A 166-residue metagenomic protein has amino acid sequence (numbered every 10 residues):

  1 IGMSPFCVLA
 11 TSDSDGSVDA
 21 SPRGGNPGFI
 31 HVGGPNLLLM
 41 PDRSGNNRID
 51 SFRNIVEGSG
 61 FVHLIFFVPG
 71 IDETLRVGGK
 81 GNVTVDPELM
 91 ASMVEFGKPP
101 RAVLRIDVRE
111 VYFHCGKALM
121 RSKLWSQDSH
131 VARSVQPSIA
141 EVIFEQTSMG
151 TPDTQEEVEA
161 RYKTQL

Functional and structural regions predicted by a protein language model:
I1-L166: Binding-site signature for planar aromatic cofactors or substrates
